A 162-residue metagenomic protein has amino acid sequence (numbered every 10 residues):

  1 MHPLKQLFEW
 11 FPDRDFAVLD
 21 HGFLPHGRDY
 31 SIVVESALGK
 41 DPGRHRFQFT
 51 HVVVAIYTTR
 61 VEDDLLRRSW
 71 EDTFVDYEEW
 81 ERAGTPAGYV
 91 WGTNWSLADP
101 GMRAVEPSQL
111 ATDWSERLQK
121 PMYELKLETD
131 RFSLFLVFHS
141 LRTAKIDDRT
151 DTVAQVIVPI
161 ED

Functional and structural regions predicted by a protein language model:
M1-D162: Surface-exposed, interaction-prone regions used to assemble/regulate multi-protein complexes
